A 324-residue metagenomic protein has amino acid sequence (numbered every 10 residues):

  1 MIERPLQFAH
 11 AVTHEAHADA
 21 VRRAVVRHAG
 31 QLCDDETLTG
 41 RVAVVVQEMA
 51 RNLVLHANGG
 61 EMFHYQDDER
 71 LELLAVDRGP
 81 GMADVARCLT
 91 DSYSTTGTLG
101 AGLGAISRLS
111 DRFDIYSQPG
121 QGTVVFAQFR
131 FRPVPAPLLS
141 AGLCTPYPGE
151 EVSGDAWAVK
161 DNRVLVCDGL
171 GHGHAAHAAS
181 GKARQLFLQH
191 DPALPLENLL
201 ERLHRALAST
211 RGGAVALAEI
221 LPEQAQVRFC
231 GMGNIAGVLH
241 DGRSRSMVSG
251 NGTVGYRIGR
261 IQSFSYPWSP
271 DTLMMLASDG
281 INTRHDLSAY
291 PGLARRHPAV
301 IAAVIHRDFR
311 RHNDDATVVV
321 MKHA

Functional and structural regions predicted by a protein language model:
M1-A16, R23, S117-Q118, P133-A324: Conserved subregion of the PPM/PP2C metallophosphatase catalytic domain
M1-L6, A50-V134, K160-V164, G169 (+3 more regions): Conserved beta-strand-loop-beta-strand hairpin that lines the nucleotide-binding pocket of ATP/GTP-utilizing enzymes
A16, A20, G100-A101: Charged, alpha-helix-enriched surfaces in structured cytosolic catalytic cores of large nucleotide-utilizing machines
D19, R23-Q47: Conserved short strand/loop->alpha-helix "switch" segment adjacent to the catalytic nucleotide/phosphoryl-transfer site
V44-A50, E201, L207: Active-site rim helix/loop that mediates acceptor-substrate recognition in acyltransferases
